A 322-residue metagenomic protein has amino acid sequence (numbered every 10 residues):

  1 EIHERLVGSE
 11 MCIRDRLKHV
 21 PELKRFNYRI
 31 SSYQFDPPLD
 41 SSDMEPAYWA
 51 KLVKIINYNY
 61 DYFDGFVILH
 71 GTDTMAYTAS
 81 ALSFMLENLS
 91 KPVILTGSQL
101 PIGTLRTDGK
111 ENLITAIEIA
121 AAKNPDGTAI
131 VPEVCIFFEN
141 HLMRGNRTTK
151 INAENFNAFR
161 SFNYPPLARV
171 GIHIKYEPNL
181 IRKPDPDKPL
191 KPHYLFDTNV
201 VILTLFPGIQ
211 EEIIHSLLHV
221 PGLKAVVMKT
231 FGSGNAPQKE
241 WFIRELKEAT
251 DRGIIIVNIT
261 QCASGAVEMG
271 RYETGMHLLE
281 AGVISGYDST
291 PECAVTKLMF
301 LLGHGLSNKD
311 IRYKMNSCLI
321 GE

Functional and structural regions predicted by a protein language model:
E1-G8, C12: Single conserved hydrophobic/aromatic residue that forms the stacking wall/gate of nucleotide- or nucleobase-binding
D15-K24, R144-M228, S233, Q238 (+1 more regions): Accessory alpha-helical/coil subdomains and C-terminal extensions that flank or cap enzyme catalytic cores
R29-N59, T204-H219: Glycine-rich oxoanion-binding loops at beta->alpha junctions
D64-G65, A225: Structural motif
I68-H70, I94-G97, P132-E139, T204 (+2 more regions): Short beta-strand segments
L69-K91, Q238-E245, T274: Short Gly/Thr/Asp-enriched flexible loops that form oxyanion-binding sites at enzyme active sites
L95-G171: Internal gly/pro-rich beta-alpha loop/helix module that stabilizes soluble enzyme cofactors or their anionic handles
T230-E322: C-terminal non-catalytic interaction/assembly regions of soluble proteins
